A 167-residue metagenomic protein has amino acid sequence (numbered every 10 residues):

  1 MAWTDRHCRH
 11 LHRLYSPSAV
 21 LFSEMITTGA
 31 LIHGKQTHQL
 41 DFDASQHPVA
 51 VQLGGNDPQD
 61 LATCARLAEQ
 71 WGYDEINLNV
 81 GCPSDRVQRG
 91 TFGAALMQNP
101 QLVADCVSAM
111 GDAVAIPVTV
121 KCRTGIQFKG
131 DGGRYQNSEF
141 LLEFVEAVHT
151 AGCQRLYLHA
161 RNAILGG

Functional and structural regions predicted by a protein language model:
M1, L53, A95, N99 (+1 more regions): Glycine- and other small-residue-rich loops at beta-strand/loop junctions that grip anionic moieties
W3-D74: Glycine-rich, positively charged N-terminal anion/phosphate-binding segment
H10-Y15, Q59-F92, P100-G167: Alpha/beta enzyme core
H38-F42, A94-L96, N137: Short, hinge-like loop/turn segments at secondary-structure boundaries
